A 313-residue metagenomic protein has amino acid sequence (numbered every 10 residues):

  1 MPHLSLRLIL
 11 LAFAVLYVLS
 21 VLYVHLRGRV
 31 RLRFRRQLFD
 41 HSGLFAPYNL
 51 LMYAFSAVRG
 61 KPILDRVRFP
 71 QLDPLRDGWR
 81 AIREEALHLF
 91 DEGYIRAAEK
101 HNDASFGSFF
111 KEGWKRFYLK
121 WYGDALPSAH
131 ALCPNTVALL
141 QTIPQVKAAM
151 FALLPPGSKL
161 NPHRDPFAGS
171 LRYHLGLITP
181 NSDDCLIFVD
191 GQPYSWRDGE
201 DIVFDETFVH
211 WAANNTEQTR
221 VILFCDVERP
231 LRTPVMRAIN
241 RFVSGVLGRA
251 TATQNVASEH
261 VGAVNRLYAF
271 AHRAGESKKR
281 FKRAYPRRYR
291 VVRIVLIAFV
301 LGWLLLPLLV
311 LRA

Functional and structural regions predicted by a protein language model:
R7-L132, F299-G302: Non-heme Fe(II)/2-oxoglutarate
L26, C225-G262: Double-stranded beta-helix
L153-P155, P166-S182: Short, conserved beta-strand element in jelly-roll/cupin
L160-H163, C185-L186, F204, H210-T216: Short beta-strand His + acidic residue motifs that chelate non-heme Fe in jelly-roll/DSBH and cupin folds
R172-L177, V203, Q218-T233: A short hydrophobic beta-strand segment most commonly corresponding to one strand of the jelly-roll/cupin
L177-D198: A short beta-strand-loop-beta hairpin characteristic of the jelly-roll/cupin
S195-V209: Conserved metal-binding segment of the jelly-roll/cupin
A269-A313: C-terminal single-pass membrane-anchor helix
